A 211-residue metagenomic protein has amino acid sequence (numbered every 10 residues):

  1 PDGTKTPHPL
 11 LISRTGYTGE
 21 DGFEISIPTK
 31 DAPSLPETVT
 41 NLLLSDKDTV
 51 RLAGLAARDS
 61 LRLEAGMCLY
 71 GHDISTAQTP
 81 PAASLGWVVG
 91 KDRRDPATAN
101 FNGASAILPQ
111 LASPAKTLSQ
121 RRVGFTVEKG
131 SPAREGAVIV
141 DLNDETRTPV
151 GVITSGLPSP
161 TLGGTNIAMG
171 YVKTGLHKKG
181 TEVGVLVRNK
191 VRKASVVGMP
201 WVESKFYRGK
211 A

Functional and structural regions predicted by a protein language model:
P1-A211: Conserved, structured C-terminal
